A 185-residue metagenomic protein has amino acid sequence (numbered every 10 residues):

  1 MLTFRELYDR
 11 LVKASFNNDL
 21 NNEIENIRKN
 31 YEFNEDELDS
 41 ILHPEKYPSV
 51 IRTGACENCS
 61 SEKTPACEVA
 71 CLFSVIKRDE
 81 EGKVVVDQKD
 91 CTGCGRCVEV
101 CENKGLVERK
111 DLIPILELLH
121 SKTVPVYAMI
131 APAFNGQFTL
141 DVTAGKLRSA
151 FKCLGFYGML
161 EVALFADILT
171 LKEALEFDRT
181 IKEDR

Functional and structural regions predicted by a protein language model:
M1-A70, S74: Ferredoxin-type iron-sulfur electron-transfer modules and their immediate structural context
M1-E23, R109-R185: Iron-sulfur-associated redox domains of electron-transfer enzymes in respiratory and anaerobic energy metabolism
D36-E45, C59, K83-V100, F156-L171: Charged, low-complexity, helix/coiled-coil-prone segments
K46-I51, R78, R96-V98, Y127-I130: Gly-rich Lys/Arg/Thr-decorated short loops/hinges at beta-loop-alpha junctions or inter-strand turns that position
T53-G54, V84-V85, A133-G136: Short, contiguous strand/loop micro-motifs
S60-D87, T92, R96-L112: Iron-sulfur cluster-binding cysteine motifs and their immediate structural context in ferredoxin-like electron-transfer
